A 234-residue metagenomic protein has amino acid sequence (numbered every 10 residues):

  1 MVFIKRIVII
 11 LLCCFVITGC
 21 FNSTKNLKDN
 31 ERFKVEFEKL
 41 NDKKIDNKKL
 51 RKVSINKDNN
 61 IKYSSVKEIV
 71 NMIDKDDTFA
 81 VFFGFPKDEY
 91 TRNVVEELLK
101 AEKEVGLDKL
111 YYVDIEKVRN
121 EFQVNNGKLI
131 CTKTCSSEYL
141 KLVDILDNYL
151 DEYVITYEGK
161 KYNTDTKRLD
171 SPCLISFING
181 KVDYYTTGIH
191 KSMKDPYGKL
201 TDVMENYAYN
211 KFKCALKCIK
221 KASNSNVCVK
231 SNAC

Functional and structural regions predicted by a protein language model:
I4-I10: Sec-dependent signal peptide recognition, specifically the positively charged N-region followed immediately by
V16-G19: C-terminal motif of bacterial Sec signal peptides marking the signal peptidase cleavage site
F21-S23: Bacterial signal peptide processing site
S54-Y63, F83, G106-Y157: Thiol-based oxidoreductase modules, predominantly thioredoxin-like and allied folds used for disulfide exchange
K57-T78: A short beta-strand-turn-helix
D74-K87, L98: Short active-site neighborhood of thiol/selenol oxidoreductases, capturing the structured segment around
Y90-V105: Typically the conserved alpha-helix immediately C-terminal to a functionally engaged Cys/Sec in thioredoxin-like
T164-N232: Non-catalytic, surface beta->alpha helical segment in thiol-disulfide oxidoreductase systems
